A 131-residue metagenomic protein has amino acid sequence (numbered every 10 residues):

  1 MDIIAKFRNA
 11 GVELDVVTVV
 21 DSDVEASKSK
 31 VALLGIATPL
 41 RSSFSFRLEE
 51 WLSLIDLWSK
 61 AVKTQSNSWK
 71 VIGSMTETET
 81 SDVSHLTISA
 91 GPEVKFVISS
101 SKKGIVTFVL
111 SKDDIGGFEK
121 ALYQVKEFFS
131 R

Functional and structural regions predicted by a protein language model:
M1-R131: Positively charged, low-complexity terminal tracts and the immediately adjacent first secondary-structure elements
